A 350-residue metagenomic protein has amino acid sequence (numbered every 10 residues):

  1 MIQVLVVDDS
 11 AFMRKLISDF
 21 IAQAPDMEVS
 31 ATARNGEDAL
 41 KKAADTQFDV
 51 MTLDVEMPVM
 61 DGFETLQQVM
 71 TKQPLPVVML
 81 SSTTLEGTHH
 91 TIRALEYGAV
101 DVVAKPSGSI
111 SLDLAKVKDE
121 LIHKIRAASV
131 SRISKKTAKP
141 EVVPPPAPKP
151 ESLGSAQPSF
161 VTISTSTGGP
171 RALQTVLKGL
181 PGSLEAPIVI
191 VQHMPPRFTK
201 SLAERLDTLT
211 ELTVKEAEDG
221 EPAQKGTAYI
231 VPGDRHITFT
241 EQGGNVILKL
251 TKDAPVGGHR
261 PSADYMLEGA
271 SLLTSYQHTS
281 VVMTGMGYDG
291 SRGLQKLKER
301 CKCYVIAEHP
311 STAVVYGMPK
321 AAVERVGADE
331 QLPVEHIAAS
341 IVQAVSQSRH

Functional and structural regions predicted by a protein language model:
I2-L5, A11-D26, E37-D38, K42-T52 (+1 more regions): Conserved acid/base catalytic micro-environments in cytosolic active-site loops
V6, T32: Conserved SAM-binding loop
E28-S30: Short beta-strand elements in bilobed, periplasmic/extracellular small-molecule ligand-binding domains
